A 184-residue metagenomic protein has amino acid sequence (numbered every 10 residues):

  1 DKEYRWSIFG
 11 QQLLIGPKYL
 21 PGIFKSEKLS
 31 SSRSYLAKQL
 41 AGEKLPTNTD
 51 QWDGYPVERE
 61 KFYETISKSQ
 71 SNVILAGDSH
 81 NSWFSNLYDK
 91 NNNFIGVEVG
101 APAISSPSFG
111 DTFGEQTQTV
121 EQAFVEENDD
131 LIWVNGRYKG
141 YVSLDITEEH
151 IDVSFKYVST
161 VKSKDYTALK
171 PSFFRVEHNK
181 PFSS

Functional and structural regions predicted by a protein language model:
D1-S184: Long, structured stretches of catalytic cores involved in phosphate-ester chemistry, encompassing
